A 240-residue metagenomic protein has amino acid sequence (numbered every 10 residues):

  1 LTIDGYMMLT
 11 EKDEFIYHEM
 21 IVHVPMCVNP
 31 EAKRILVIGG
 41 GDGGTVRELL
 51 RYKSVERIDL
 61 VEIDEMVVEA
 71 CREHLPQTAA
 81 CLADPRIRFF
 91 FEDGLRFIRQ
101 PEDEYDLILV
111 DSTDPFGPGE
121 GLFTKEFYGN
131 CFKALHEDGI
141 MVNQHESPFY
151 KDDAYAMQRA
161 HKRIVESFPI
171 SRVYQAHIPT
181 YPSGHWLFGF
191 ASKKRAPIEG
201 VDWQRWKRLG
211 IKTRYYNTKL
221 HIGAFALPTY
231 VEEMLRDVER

Functional and structural regions predicted by a protein language model:
L1-D4: Non-catalytic substrate-recognition/targeting regions of SAM-dependent transferases
D13-D138, Y150-M157: The AdoMet/dcAdoMet-binding core of the Class I SAM-like
Y128-G129, A154-Q175, G189: Conserved Class I S-adenosyl-L-methionine
D138-H145: Conserved beta-strand signature within the Rossmann-like core of class I S-adenosyl-L-methionine
N143, I170-Q175, I198-V201: Acidic/polar loop patches that form or flank catalytic/metal-binding clefts of enzymes that bind anionic ligands
A176-T180: Short proline/glycine-enriched turn/loop segments at secondary-structure junctions
S183-R240: SAM/dcSAM-binding transferase cores
